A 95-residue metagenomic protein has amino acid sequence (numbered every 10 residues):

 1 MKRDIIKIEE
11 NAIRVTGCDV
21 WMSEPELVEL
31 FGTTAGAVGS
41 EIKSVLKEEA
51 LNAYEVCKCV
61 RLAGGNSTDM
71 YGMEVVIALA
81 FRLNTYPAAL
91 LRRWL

Functional and structural regions predicted by a protein language model:
M1-A35, R61-L95: Positively charged, aromatic-accented nucleic-acid-binding surfaces
F31, E48-E49: Residues at alpha-helix termini
G36-S40: Key DNA-contact positions within bacterial/archaeal DNA-binding proteins
I42, L46: DNA major-groove recognition helix of helix-turn-helix
A50-G64: Short Lys/Arg-enriched helix C-cap and helix-to-coil transition segments that create basic nucleic-acid-contact patches
